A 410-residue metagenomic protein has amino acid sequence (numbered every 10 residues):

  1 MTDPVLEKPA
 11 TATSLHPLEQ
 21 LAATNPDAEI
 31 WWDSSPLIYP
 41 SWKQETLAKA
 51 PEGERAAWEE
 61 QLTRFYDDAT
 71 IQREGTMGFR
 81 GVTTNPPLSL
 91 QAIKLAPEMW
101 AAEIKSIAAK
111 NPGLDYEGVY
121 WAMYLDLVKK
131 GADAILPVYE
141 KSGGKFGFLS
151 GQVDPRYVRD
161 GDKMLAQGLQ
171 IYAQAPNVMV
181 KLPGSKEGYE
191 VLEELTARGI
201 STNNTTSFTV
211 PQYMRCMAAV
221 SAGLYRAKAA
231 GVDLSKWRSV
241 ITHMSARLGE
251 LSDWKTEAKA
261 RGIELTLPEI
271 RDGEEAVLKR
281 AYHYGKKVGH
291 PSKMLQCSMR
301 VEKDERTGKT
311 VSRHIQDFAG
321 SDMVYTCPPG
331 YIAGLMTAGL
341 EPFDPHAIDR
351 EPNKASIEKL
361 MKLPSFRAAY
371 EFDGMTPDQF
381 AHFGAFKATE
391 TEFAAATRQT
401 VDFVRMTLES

Functional and structural regions predicted by a protein language model:
T2-F65: N- or domain-start disorder-to-order transition segments that initiate the globular core
P4-V5, P342-S410: C-terminal extensions of enzymes
A28-S34, G53-Y66, R80-T84, G147-V153 (+5 more regions): Hydrophobic faces of well-ordered beta-strands that scaffold small-molecule active sites in alpha/beta enzyme cores
P36-I38, P86-L88, L125, S150-Y157 (+5 more regions): Active-site-proximal loop/turn and secondary-structure-junction residues that shape catalytic pockets, frequently
W42, R159-M164, L182-T196, T209-V220: Active-site-adjacent beta->alpha loops and helix N-cap segments on the catalytic face of soluble alpha/beta enzymes
K43-E54, F65-E98: An N-terminal structural lobe/cap that precedes and organizes the functional/catalytic core across diverse proteins
T76-F79, P86-E187, V191: Active-site beta->alpha loop and helix N-cap motifs at the rims of alpha/beta catalytic domains
S201-D344: Catalytic alpha/beta core domains of metabolic enzymes, predominantly
